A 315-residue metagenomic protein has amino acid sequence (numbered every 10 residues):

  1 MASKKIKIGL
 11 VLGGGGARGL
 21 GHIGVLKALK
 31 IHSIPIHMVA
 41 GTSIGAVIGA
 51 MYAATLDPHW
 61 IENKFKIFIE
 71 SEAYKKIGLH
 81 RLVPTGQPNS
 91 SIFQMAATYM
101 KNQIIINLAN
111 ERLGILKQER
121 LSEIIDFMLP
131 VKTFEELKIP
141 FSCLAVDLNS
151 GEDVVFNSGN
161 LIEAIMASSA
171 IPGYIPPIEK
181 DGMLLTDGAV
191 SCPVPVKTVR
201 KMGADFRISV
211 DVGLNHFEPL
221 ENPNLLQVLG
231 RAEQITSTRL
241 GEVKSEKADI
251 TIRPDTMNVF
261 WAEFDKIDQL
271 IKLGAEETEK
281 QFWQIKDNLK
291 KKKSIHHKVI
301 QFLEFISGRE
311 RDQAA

Functional and structural regions predicted by a protein language model:
M1-T42, A50-A315: Patatin-like phospholipase
